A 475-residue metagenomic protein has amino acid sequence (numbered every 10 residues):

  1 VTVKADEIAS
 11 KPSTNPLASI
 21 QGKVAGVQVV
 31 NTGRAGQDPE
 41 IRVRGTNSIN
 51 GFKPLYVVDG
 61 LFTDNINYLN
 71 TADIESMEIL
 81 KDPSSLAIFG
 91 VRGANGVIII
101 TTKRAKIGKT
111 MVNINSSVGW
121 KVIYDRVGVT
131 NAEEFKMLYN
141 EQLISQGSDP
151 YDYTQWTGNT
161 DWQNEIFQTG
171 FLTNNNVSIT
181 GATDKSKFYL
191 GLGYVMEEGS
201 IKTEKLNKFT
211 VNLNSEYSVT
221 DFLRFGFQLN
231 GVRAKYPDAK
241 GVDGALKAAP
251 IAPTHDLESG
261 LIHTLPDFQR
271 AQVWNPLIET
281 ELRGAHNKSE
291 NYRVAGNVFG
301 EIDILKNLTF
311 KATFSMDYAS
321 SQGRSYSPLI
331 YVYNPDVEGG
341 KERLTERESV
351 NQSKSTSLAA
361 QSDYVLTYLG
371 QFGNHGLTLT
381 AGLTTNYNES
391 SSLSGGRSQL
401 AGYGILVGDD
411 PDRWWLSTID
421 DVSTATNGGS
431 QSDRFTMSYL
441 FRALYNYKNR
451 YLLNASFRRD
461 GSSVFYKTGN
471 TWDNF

Functional and structural regions predicted by a protein language model:
V1-N212, Y217-N230, A295-G296, T424 (+1 more regions): Short, small/polar-rich motifs associated with maturation and membrane association, primarily at protein termini
G36, K106-N159, K185, G199-E204 (+4 more regions): Surface-exposed loop/interface segments of Gram-negative outer-membrane beta-barrel transport/assembly proteins
N175-G181, M437-Y447: Structured alpha-helical segments in the cores of large, soluble enzyme domains
I179, E301-K306: Long hydrophobic segments that form regular secondary structure
